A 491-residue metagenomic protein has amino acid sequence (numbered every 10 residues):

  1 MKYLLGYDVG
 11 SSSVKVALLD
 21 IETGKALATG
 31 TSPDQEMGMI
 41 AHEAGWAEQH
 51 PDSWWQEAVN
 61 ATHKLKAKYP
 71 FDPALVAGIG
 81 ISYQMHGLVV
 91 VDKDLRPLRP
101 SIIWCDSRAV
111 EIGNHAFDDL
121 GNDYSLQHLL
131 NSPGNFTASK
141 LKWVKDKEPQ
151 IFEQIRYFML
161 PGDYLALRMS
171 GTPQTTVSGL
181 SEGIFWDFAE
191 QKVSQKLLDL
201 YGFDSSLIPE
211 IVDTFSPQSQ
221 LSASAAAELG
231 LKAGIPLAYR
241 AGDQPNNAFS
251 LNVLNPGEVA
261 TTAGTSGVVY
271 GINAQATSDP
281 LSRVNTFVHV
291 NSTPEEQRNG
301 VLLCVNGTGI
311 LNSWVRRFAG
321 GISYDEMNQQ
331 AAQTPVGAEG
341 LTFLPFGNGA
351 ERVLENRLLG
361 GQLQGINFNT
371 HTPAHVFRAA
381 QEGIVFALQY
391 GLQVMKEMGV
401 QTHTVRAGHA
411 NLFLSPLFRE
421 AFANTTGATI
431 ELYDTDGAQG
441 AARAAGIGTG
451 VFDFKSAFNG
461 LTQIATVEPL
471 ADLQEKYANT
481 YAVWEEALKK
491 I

Functional and structural regions predicted by a protein language model:
M1-R99, E111, Q154, A226-A227 (+5 more regions): N-terminal glycine/serine-rich phosphate-binding loop of ATP-dependent small-molecule kinases, especially carbohydrate
L5-G6, L18, F117-Q174, G179 (+3 more regions): Active-site core segments that coordinate phosphate-bearing ligands/cofactors across diverse enzyme families
G24, H50, I79, D106 (+3 more regions): Residue-level signal for inorganic ion chemistry
A28-T31, P209, A465: Structural signal for short hydrophobic segments within the conserved structured cores of catalytic domains across
G45, A67-W104, L130-N135, G162 (+3 more regions): Short beta-strand-loop/turn "lid" adjacent to the catalytic site in phosphate-handling enzymes
W46, W54-W55, W104, W143 (+2 more regions): Signature tryptophan residues that serve as conserved aromatic anchors
D72-L75, D204-L207, Q401: Short loop/turn motifs at secondary-structure junctions
